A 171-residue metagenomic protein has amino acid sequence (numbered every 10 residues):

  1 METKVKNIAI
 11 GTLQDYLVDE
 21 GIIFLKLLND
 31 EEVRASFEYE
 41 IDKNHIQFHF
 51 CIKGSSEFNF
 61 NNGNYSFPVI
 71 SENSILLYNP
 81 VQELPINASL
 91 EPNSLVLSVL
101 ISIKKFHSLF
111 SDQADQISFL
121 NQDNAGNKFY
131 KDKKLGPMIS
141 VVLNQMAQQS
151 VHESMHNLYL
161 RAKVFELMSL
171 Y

Functional and structural regions predicted by a protein language model:
T3-I117: N-terminal regulatory/effector-sensing and dimerization cores that precede helix-turn-helix DNA-binding domains
S74, P85, N127, F165-E166: Residue-level detector of solvent-exposed, low-hydrophobicity positions
S118-K163: Amphipathic alpha-helical segments enriched in hydrophobic/aromatic residues interleaved with Lys/Arg
L167-Y171: Hydrophobic recognition helices of helix-based DNA-binding modules
